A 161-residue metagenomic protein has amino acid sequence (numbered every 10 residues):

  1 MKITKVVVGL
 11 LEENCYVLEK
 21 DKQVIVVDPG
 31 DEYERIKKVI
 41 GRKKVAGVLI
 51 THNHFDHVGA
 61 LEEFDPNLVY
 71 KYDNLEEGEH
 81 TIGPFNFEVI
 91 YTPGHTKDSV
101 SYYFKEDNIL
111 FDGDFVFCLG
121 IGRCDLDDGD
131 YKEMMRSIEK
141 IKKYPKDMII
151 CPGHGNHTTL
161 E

Functional and structural regions predicted by a protein language model:
M1, G41-V45, E139-P145: Non-catalytic interaction surface on structured domains
M1-K43, S101-G113: Conserved beta-strand hairpin/beta-sheet module of binuclear metal-dependent hydrolase folds, prominently
T4-K5, E88-V89, M148: A short linear hydrophobic-aromatic micro-motif
E12, P29-N86: Active-site HxH/HxHxD metal-binding segment of metal-dependent hydrolases
V24, K97-E161: Metallo-beta-lactamase
V26-P29, A46-H54, Y70-D73, Y91-G94 (+2 more regions): Active-site neighborhood of phospho(di)ester-bond hydrolases with catalytic His/Asp-centered motifs
E76-Y103: Internal catalytic-core helix/loop-beta-alpha segment that presents or stabilizes conserved functional determinants
